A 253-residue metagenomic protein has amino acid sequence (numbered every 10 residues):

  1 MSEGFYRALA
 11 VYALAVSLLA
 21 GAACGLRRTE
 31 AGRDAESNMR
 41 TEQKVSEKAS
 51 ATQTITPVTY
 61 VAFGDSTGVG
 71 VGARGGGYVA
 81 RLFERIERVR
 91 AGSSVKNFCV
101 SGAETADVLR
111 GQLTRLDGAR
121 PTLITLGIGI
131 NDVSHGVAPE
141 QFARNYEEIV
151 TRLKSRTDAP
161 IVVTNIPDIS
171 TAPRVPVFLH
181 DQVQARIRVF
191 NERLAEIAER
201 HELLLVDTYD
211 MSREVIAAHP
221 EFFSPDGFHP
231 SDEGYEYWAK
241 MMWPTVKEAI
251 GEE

Functional and structural regions predicted by a protein language model:
S2-A13: Bacterial N-terminal signal peptides that target proteins for export
Y12-G21: Bacterial N-terminal signal peptides
A20, K96, V162: Conserved Rossmann-like nucleotide-binding pocket used by diverse enzymes that bind dinucleotide cofactors
G25-R27: Bacterial signal peptide processing site
G32-S101, Q112-R120: Serine-esterase "nucleophile elbow" of acetyl-processing enzymes
G70, D107, T245: Phosphate- and divalent-cation-binding pockets in alpha/beta enzyme and binding domains that engage nucleotide-derived
G102-T105, N131-V133: Active-site neighborhood of divalent metal-dependent phosphoester/pyrophosphate hydrolases
R110-E253: Alpha-helical cap/lid subdomain in secreted, periplasmic, or secretory-pathway luminal O-acyl-processing enzymes
